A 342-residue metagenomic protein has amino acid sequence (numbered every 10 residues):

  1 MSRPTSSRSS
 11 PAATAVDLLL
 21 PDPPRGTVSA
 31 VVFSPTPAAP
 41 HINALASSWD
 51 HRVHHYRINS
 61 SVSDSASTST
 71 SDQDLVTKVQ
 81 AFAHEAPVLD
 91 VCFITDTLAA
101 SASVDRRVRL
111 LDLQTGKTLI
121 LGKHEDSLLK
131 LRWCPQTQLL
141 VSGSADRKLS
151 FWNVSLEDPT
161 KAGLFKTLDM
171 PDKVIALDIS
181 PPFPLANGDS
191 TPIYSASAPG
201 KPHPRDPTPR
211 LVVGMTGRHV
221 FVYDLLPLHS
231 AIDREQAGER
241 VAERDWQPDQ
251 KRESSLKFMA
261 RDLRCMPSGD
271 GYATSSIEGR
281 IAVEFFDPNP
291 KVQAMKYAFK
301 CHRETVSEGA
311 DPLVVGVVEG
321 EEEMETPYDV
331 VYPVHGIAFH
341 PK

Functional and structural regions predicted by a protein language model:
L20-H51: Beta-strand-rich domains and repeat architectures in extracellular enzymes and scaffolds, especially beta-propellers
L20-V28, D72-L75, A81-V88, G122-L129 (+5 more regions): WD40/WD-repeat beta-propeller blade N-cap
G26-S29, W49-H54, A86-L89, D105-R109 (+6 more regions): Short coil/turn segments within WD40 beta-propeller repeats
T27, P40, H84-V88, L98 (+12 more regions): WD40/WD-repeat beta-propeller blade-loop signature
V31-H41, V91-T97, L131-Q138, D178-T208 (+3 more regions): Loop/turn segments within WD40 beta-propeller blades
N43-D74: Beta-propeller domains
A44-S48, A99-S103, L140-S144, L211-M215 (+1 more regions): Conserved beta-strand element within WD40/beta-propeller blades
R57-T68, V154-P159, D224-V241, V283-K296: Short loop/turn segments immediately following beta-strands, especially the blade-tip and inter-blade linker loops
